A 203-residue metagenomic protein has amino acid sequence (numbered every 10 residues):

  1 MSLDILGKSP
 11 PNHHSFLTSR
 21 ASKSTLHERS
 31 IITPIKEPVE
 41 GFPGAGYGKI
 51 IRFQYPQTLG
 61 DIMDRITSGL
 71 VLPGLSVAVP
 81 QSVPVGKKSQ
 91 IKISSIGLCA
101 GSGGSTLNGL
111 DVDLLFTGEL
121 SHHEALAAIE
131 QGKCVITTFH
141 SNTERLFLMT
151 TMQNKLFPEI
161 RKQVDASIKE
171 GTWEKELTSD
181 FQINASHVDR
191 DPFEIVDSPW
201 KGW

Functional and structural regions predicted by a protein language model:
M1-W203: Hydrophobic structural segments
